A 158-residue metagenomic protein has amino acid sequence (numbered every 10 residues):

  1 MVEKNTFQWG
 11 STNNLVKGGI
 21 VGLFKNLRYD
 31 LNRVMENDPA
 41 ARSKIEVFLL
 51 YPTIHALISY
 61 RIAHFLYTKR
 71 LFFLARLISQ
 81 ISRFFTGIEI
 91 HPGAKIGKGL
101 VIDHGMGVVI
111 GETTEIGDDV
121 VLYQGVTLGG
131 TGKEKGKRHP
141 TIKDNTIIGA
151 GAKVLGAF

Functional and structural regions predicted by a protein language model:
M1-T86: Terminal amphipathic alpha-helical/low-complexity segments used for targeting or macromolecular assembly
T86, H91-P92, G97-K98, D103-E112 (+6 more regions): Left-handed beta-helix
